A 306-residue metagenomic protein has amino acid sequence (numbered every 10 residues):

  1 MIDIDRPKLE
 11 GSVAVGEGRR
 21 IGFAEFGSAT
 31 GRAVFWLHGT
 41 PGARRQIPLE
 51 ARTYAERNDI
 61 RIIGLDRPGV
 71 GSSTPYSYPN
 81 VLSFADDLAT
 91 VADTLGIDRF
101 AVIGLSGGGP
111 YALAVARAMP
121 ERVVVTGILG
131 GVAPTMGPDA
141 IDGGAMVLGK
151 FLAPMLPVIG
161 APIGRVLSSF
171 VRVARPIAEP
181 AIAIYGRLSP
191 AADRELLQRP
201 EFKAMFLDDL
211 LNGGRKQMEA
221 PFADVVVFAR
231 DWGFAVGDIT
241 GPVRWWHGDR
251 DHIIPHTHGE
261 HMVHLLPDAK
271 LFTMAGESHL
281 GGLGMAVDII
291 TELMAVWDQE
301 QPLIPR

Functional and structural regions predicted by a protein language model:
R19-S72: Conserved HGGG/HGGXW glycine-rich cap/lid loop of the alpha/beta-hydrolase fold
L49-E50, G241, P255-H264: Short alpha-helix in the alpha/beta-hydrolase fold that links the catalytic acid
S83-A101: Conserved acidic catalytic loop of the alpha/beta-hydrolase fold
R99-G143: Conserved hydrolase catalytic core segment
V147-F234: Alpha/beta-hydrolase
E219, D249-I254: Acidic catalytic loop of the alpha/beta-hydrolase fold
I239, W245-H247, D251: Short beta-strand/loop motif that positions the catalytic acidic residue of the alpha/beta-hydrolase fold
D268-R306: Catalytic active-site module of serine/aspartate enzymes centered on a nucleophile-bearing elbow/loop
